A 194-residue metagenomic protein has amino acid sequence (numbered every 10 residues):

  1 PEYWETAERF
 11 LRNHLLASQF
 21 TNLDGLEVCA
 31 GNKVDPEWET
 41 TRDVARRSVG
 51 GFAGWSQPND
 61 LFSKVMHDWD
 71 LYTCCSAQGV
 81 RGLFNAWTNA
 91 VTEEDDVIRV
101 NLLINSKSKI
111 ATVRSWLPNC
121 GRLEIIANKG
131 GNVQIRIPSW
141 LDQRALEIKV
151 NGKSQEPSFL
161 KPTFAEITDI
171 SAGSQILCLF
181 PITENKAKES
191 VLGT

Functional and structural regions predicted by a protein language model:
P1-P138, D142-A145, L160: Aromatic (Trp/Tyr) and acidic
R136-P138, N151, L179-P181: Generic beta-strand/beta-sheet core signal
R144, P157, N185-A187: Intrinsically disordered, low-complexity acidic/polar segments
E147-Q155: Short strand-turn-strand beta-turns centered on an Asx-Gly dipeptide
Q155-E166: A beta-strand/beta-hairpin structural motif
I167-S171: Short, flexible loop/turn segments at beta-strand junctions in immunoglobulin-like and fibronectin type III
F180-T194: Glycine/proline-rich low-complexity spacer/linker segments in large multi-domain proteins
